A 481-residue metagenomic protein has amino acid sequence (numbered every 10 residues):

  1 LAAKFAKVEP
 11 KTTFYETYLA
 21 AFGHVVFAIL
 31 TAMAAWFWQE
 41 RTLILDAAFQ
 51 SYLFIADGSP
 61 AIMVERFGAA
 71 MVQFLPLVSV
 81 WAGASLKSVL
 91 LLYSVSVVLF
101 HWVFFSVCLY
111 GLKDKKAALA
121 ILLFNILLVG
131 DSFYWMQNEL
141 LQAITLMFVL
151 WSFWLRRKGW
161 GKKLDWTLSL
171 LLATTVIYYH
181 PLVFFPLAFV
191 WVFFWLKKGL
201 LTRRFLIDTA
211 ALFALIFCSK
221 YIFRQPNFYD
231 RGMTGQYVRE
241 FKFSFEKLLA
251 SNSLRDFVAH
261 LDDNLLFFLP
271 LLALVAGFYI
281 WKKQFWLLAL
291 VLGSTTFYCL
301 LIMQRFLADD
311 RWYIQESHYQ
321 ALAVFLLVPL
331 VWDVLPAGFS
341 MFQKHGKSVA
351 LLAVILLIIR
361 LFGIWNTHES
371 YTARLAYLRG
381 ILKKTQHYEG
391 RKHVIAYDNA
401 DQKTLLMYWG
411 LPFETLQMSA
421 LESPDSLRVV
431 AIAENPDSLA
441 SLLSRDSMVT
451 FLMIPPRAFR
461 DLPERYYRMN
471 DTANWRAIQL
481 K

Functional and structural regions predicted by a protein language model:
L1-T31, V334-M341, V349: Start-transfer (signal-anchor) and selected internal transmembrane alpha helices of multi-pass inner/ER membrane
T31-A56, P60-V97, G130-L140, T174-G277 (+3 more regions): Transmembrane catalytic cores of multi-pass membrane glycosyltransferases and polysaccharide-assembly enzymes
V95-K116: Transmembrane-helix motifs of polytopic, lipid-linked glycan transferases
K116-L122, T145-T175: Short hydrophobic alpha-helices at membrane interfaces in multi-pass membrane enzymes
L122-F124, L171, K283-A308, L352: Transmembrane alpha-helix segments characteristic of polytopic inner-membrane glycan-assembly/cell-envelope
K283-T295, V334-G363: Signature aromatic-anchored transmembrane alpha helix within multi-pass, membrane-resident enzymes that catalyze glycan
A308-S340: Hydrophobic/aromatic-rich transmembrane helices and adjacent perimembrane loops
V354-R428, A433-P436, P463: Membrane-embedded, lumen/periplasm-facing catalytic core of multi-pass transferases that use lipid-linked donors
